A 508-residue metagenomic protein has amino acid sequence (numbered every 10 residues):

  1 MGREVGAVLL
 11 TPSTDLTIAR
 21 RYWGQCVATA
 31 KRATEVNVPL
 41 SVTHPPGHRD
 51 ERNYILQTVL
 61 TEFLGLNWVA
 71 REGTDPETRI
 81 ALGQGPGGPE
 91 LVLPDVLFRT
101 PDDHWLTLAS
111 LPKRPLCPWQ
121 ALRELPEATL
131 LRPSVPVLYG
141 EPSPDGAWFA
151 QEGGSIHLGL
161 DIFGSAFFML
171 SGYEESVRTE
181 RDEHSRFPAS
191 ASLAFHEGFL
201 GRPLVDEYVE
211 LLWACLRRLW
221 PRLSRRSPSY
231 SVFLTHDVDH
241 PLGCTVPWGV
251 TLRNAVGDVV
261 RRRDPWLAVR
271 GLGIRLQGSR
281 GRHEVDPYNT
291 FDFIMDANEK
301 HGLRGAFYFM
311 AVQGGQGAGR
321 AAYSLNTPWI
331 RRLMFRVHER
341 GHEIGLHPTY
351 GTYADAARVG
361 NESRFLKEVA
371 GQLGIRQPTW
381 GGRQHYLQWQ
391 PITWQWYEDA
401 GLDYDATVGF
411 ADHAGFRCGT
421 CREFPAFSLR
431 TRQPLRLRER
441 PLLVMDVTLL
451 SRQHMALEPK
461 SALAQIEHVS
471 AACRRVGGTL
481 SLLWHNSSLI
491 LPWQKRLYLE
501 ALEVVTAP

Functional and structural regions predicted by a protein language model:
M1-L325, H413, C418-E423, L429-P508: Terminal accessory/targeting
L60-T61, E72-E77, T352-P434, L482 (+1 more regions): Catalytic domains of cell-wall/extracellular-matrix polysaccharide-remodeling enzymes, centered on de-N-acetylation
D237-D239, H347, D403-T407: Conserved acidic functional residues
G273, R282-H283, N289-Q395, D399: Long, K/E/R/D-enriched contiguous segments that form extended
